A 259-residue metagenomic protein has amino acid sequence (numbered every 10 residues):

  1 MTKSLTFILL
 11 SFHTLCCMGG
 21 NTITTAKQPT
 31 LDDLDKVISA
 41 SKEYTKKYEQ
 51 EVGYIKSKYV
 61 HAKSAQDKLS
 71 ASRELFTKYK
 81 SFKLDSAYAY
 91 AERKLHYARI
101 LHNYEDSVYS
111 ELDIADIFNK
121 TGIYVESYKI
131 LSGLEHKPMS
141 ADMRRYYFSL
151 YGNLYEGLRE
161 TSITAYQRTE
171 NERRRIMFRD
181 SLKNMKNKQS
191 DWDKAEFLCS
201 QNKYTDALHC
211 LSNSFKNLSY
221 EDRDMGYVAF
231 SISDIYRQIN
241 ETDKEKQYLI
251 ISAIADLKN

Functional and structural regions predicted by a protein language model:
M1-T2: N-terminal secretory signal peptides that target proteins for export/translocation
T6-C16: Bacterial N-terminal signal peptides
C16-N259: A "functional boundary" signal
